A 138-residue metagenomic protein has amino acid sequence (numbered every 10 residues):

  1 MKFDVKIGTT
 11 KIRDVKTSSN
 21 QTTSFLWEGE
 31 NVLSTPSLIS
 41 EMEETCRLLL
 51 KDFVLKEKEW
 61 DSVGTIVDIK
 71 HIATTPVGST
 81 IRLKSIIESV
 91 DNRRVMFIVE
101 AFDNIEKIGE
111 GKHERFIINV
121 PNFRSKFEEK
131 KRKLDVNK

Functional and structural regions predicted by a protein language model:
M1-S34: Catalytic strand-loop segment that frames the active site of acyl-thioester-processing enzymes
K16-S18, F102, E114-I118: Short beta-strand edge segments in extracellular beta-sheet folds
R47-R82: Hydrophobic beta-strand-centered segment that forms part of the acyl-chain substrate-binding groove
D68-N104: Hydrophobic beta-sheet segments that form the core/acyl-binding groove of ACP/CoA-dependent acyl-chain-processing
E114-K138: C-terminal output/interaction extensions
